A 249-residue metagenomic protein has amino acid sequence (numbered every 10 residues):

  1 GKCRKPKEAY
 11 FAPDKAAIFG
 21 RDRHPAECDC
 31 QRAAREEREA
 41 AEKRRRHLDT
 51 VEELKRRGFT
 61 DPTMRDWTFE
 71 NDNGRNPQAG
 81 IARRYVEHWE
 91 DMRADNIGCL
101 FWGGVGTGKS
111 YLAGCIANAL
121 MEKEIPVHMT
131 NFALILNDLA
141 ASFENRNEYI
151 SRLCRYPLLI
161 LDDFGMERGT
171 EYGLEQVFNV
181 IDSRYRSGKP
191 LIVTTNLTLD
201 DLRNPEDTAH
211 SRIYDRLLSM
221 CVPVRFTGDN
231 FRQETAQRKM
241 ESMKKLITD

Functional and structural regions predicted by a protein language model:
G1-N76, E234-D249: A short, basic N-terminal segment
R65, N71-C99: Pre-Walker A (pre-P-loop) alpha-helix and adjacent loop at the N terminus of AAA/AAA+ ATPase modules, a conserved
Q78-V86, A117-L158, R168-E175: Short glycine-rich substrate-engagement loop in P-loop NTPases that contacts/grips substrate
R93-A113: Walker A/P-loop nucleotide-binding motif
N96-L100, V127, L158, P190: Residue-level preference for the first positions of well-ordered beta-strands
L136-L139, F164-D249: Replace "adjacent to P-loop NTPase cores in ATP/GTP-dependent enzymes" with "adjacent to NTP-binding cores
